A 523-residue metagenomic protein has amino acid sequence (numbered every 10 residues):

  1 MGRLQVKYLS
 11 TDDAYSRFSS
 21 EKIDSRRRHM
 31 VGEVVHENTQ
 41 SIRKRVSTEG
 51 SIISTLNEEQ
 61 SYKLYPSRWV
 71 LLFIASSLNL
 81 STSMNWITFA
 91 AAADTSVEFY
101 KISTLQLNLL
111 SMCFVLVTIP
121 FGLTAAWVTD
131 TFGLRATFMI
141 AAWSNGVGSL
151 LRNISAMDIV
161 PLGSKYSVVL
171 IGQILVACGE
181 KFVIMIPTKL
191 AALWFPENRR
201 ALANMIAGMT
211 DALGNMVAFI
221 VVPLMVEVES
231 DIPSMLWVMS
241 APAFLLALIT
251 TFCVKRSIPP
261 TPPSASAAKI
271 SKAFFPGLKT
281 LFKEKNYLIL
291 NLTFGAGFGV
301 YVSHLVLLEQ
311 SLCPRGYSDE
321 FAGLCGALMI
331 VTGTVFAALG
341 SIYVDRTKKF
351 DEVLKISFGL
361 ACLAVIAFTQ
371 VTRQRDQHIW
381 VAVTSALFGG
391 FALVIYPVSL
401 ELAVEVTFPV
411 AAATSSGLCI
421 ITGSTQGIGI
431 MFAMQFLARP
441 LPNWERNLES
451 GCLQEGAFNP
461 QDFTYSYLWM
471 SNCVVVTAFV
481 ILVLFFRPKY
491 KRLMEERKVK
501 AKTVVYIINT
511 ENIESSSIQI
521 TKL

Functional and structural regions predicted by a protein language model:
G2-M84, E98: Cytosolic juxtamembrane N-terminal segment immediately preceding the first transmembrane helix of multi-pass
G50-Y65, P260-N291, K502-E511, S516-I518: Juxtamembrane intracellular "pre-TM" segments in multi-pass secondary transporters
F89-A90, E284-A337, G427-M431: Extracytoplasmic gate region of multi-pass secondary transporters
F121-L134, F336-K349: Helix-to-loop junctions at the C-terminal end of transmembrane segments in multipass secondary transporters
W143-L162, G359-R375: C-terminal ends and interior cores of transmembrane alpha-helices in multi-pass membrane transporters/permeases
Y166, L170-T210: Cytoplasmic helix-loop-helix junction between adjacent transmembrane helices in 12-TM secondary transporters
V183, R199-E227, A243, T332 (+1 more regions): Glycine-rich segments within core transmembrane alpha-helices of 12-TM secondary carriers
F350-S399: C-terminal transmembrane helical hairpin of 12-TM major facilitator-type secondary transporters
